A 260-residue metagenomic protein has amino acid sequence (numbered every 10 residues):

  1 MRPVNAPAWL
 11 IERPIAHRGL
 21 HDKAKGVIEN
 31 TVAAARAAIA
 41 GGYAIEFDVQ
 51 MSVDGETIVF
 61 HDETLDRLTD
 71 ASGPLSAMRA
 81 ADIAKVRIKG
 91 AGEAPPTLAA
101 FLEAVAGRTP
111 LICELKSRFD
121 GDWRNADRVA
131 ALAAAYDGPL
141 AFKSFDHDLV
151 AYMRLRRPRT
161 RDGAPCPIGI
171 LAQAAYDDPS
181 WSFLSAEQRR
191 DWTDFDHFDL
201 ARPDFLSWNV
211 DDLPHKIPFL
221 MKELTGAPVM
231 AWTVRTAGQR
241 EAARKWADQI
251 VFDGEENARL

Functional and structural regions predicted by a protein language model:
M1-L260: Phosphate-group recognition and catalysis centered on beta-loop-alpha active-site segments
